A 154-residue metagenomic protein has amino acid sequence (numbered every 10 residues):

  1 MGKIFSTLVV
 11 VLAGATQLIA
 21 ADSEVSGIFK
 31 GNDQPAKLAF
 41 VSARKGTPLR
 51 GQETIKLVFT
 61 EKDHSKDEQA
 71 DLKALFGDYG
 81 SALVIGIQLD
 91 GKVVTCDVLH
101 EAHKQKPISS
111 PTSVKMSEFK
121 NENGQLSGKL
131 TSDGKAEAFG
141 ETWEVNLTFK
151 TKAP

Functional and structural regions predicted by a protein language model:
M1-L8: Bacterial N-terminal signal peptides that target proteins for export
S6, S23, L49-E53, G124-L126 (+1 more regions): Residues at beta-strand starts and edge strands
T16-A20: Sec/Tat signal peptide C-region and signal peptidase I cleavage site
A21-S23, I28-K30, P111-V114, K129-P154: Edge beta-strand at a domain terminus
K30-T54: N-terminal targeting signals for Sec/Tat export/insertion, comprising classic cleavable signal peptides
T47-N123: Surface-exposed helix/loop patches within compact recognition domains
T95-C96, G128-L130: Short hydrophobic/aromatic-rich beta-strand segments that constitute the beta-sheet cores of beta-sandwich/beta-barrel
